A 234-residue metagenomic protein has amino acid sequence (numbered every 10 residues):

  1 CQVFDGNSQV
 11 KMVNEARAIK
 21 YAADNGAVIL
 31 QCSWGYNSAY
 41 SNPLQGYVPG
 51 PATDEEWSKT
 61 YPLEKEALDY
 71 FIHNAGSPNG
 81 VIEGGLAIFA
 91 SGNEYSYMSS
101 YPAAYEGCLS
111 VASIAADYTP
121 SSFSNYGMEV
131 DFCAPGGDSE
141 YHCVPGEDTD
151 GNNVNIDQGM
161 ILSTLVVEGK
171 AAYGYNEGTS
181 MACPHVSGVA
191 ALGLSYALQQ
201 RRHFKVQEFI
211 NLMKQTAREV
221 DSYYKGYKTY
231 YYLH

Functional and structural regions predicted by a protein language model:
C1, K20, D24-A27, S33 (+7 more regions): Bimodal feature
C1-Y105, D117-T119, E168-H185: Substrate-binding/access-modulating region of protease and related hydrolase catalytic domains
F4, G35, N93-Y95, A115-D117 (+3 more regions): Acidic glycine-/aspartate-rich tracts in secreted/extracellular proteins
S8-M12, T119-S121, E140-C143, D221-Y223: Short, solvent-exposed loop/turn elements at domain surfaces
I19-K20, I72, I88, A112 (+3 more regions): Non-transmembrane alpha-helical segments in soluble domains of secreted/periplasmic/extracellular proteins
K20, A27-W34, N42, E83-G85 (+1 more regions): C-terminal subdomain of the subtilisin-like protease fold in secreted/lumenal serine endopeptidases
L68-E83, G137-P145, A197-R202: Alpha-helix termini
S100-S195: Extracellular S/T/G-rich loop segment that most often corresponds to the catalytic His/Ser-adjacent loop
